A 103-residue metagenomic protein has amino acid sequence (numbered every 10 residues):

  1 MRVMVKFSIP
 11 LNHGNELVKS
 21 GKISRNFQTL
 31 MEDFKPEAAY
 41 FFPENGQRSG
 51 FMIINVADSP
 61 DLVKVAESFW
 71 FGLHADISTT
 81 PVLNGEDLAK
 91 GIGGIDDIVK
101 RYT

Functional and structural regions predicted by a protein language model:
M1-T103: Conserved, structured core segments of small domains
